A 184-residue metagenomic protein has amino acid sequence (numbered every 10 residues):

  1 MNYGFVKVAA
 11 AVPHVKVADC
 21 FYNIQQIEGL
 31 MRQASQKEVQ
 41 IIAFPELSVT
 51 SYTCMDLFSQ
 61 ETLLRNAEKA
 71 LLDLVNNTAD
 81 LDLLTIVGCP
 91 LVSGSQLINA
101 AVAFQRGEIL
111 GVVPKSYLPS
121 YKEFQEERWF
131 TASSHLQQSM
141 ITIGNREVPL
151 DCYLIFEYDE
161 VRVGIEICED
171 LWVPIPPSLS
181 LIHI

Functional and structural regions predicted by a protein language model:
M1-H183: Enzyme catalytic cores with a strong preference for nitrogen-chemistry domains
